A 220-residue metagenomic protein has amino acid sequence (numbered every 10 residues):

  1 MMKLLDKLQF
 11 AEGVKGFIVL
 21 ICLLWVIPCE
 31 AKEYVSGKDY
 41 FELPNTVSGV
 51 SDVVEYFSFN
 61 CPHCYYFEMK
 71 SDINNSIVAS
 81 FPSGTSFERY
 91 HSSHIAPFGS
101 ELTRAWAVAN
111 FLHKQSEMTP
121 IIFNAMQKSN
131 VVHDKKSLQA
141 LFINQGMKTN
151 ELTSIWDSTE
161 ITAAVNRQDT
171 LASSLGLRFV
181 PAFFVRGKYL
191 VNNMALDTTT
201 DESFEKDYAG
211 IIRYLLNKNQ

Functional and structural regions predicted by a protein language model:
K3-F17: Bacterial N-terminal signal peptides that target proteins for export
K15-W25: Bacterial N-terminal signal peptides
W25, V47, F81-S83: Short, structurally constrained coil/turn elements that cap an alpha-helix or connect an alpha-helix to the following
I27-A31: Sec/Tat signal peptide C-region and signal peptidase I cleavage site
V35-V53: A short beta-strand-turn-helix
E55-F57: Structural cue for short, hydrophobic secondary-structure segments
F59-Q139, D207, I211-Y214: Structural alpha/beta surface segment adjacent to cysteine/selenocysteine redox centers across thiol/disulfide enzymes
Q145-Q220: C-terminal cap of thioredoxin/glutaredoxin-like
